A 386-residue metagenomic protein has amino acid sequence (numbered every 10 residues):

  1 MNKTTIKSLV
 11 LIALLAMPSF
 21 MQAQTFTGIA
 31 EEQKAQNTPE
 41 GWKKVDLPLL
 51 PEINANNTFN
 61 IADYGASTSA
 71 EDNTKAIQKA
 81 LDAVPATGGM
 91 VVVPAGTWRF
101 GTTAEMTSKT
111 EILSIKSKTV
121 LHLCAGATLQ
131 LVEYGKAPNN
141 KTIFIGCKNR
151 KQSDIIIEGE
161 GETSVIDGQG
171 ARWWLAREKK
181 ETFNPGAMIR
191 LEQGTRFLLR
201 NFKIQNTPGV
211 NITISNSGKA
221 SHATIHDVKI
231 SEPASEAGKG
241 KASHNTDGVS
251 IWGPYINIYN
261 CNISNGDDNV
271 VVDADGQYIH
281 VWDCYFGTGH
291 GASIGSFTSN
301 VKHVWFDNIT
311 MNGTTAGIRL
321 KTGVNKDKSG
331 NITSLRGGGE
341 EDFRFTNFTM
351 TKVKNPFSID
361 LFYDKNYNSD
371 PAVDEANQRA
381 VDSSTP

Functional and structural regions predicted by a protein language model:
N2-S117, A125-R200, G209-N211, S215-S243 (+1 more regions): Extracellular "leader-to-stem" segments immediately downstream of a signal peptide or signal-anchor in secreted/lumenal
D63-G65, K203, N262, T322-V324: Short, histidine-centered active-site or binding-site loop motifs used for metal coordination, general acid-base
A70, S299-N300: Alpha-helix N-cap/loop-to-helix initiation residues
R99-T102, S108, G266, Y278-I279 (+4 more regions): Flexible loop/turn segments at secondary-structure boundaries
T102-T103, L131-Y134, Q169-R172, R177 (+9 more regions): Short glycine/acidic-rich loop motifs that flank beta-strands on beta-rich extracellular proteins
A125-G126, S153-S164, T195-N206, K219-E236 (+5 more regions): Right-handed parallel beta-helix
R319-P386: Extracellular beta-rich repeat passengers
